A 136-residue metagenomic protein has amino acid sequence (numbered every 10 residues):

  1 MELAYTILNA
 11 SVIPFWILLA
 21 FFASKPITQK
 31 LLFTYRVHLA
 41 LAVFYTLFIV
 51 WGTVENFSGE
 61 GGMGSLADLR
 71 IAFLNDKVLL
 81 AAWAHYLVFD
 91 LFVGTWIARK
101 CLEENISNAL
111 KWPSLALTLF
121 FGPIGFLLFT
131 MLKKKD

Functional and structural regions predicted by a protein language model:
L3-V12, A81-A84: Structural signature of hydrophobic alpha-helical transmembrane segments
I7-Q29: N-terminal signal-anchor/start-transfer transmembrane helix
P14, L91-A98: Alpha-helical transmembrane segments of polytopic integral membrane proteins, especially the permease/helical cores
I27-F48: Loop-to-helix transition at the N-terminal end of transmembrane alpha-helices
A42-E60: Transmembrane alpha-helix/helix-exit interface in multi-pass inner-membrane proteins
A67-A81: Short aromatic-rich membrane-water interface segments that cap or initiate transmembrane helices in multi-pass membrane
K111-K134: Hydrophobic, aromatic-rich membrane-embedded alpha-helical segments
